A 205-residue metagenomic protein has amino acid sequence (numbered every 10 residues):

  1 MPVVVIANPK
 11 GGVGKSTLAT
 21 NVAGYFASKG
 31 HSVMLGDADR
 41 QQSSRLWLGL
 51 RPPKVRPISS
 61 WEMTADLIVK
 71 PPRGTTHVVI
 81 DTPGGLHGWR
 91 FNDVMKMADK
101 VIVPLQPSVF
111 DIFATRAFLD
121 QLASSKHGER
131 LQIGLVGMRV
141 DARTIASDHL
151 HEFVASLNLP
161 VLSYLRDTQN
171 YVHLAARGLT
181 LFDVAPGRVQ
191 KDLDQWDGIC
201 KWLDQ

Functional and structural regions predicted by a protein language model:
P2-V13, T20-K96, A175-D183: P-loop/Walker-type NTP enzyme "switch/lid" segment
S16-T20, T115-R116: Motif I (Walker A/P-loop) of helicase-class P-loop NTPases
S32-V33, V78, Q132-I133, V161-L162: Hydrophobic anchor at the start of a short beta-strand that flanks the dinucleotide cofactor-binding loop
A98-A117, D141-R143: Conserved Switch II/interswitch segment of TRAFAC-class P-loop GTPases
F113-L131, M138: Conserved C-terminal guanine-recognition region of P-loop GTPase G domains, centered on the G4
D141, H151-F182: Beta-strand-loop-alpha "switch" segments that mediate conformational coupling across diverse proteins
L181-Q205: NTP-binding/hydrolysis catalytic cores, primarily Walker-type P-loop NTPases
